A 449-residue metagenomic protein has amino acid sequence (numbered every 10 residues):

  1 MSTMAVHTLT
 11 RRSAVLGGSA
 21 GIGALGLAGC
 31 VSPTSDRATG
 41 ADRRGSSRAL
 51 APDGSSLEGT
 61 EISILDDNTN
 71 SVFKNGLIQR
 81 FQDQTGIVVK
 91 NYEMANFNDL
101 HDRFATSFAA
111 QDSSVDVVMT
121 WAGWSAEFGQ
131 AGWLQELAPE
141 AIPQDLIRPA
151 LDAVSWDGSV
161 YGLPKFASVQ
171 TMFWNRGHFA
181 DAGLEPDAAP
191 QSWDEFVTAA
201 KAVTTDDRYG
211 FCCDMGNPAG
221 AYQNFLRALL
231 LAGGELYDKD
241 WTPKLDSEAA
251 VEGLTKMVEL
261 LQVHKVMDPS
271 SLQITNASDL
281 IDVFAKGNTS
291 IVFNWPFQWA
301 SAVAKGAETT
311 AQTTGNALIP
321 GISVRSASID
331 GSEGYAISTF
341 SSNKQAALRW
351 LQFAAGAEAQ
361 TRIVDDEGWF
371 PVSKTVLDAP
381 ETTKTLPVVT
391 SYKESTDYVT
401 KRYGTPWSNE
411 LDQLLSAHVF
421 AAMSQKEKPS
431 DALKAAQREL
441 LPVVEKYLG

Functional and structural regions predicted by a protein language model:
S2-A126, P186, S323-V324, Q345-A346 (+4 more regions): Conserved N-terminal structural module of periplasmic/extracytoplasmic solute-binding proteins
D42-G54, A122-T171, V197, A221-N224 (+2 more regions): Hinge/lid segment of periplasmic solute-binding proteins
D53-G59, Q135-I147, A189-Q191, F211-P218 (+6 more regions): Short, solvent-exposed loop/beta-turn-alpha elements that line the ligand-binding surface or hinge of extracytoplasmic
F73, L351-V372: Periplasmic-binding protein-like
D83, V154-Q223, L231-L272, T339-Q345 (+2 more regions): Helix-loop-helix "hinge/cap" segment bordering the ligand-binding cleft or interdomain interface
A109, S113-V118, P143-H178, G210 (+4 more regions): A structural signal for short loop-to-beta-strand junctions that line the ligand-binding cleft of periplasmic/secreted
T255-N343, R349: Extracytoplasmic/periplasmic substrate-binding proteins
T314-A317, V364-A417, A421, E445-Y447: Long, aromatic- and glycine/proline-rich binding clefts that accommodate carbohydrate-like moieties
